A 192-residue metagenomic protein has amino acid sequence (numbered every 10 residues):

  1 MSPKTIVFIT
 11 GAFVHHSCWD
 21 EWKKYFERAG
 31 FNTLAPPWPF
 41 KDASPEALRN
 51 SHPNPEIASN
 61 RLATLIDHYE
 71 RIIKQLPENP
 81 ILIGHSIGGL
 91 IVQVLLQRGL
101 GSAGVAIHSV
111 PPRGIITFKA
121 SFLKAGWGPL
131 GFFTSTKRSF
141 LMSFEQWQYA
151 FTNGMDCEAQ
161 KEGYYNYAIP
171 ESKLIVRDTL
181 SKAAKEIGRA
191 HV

Functional and structural regions predicted by a protein language model:
P3-A47: Short, surface-exposed "cap/lid" segments of acyl-processing enzymes
F8-A12, S86, S109: Glycine-rich His-Gly loop
E21, V94-L95: Active-site signature of alpha/beta-hydrolase-fold catalytic machinery across serine- and Asp/Cys-nucleophile hydrolases
P53-Q75: Alpha/beta-hydrolase active-site loop
I83-G88, V92: Gly/Ala-rich beta-loop-alpha elbow adjacent to hydrolase catalytic centers
G101-T136, I175-A183: Flexible "cap/lid" loop of the alpha/beta hydrolase fold
L141-V176: Conserved alpha/beta-hydrolase catalytic His-Asp/Glu region
A190-V192: Conserved small/polar residues in nucleotide/adenosyl-binding loops
